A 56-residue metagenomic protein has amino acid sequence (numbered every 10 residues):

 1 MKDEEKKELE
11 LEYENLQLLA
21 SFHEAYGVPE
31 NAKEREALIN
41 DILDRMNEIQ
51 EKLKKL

Functional and structural regions predicted by a protein language model:
M1-K2: N-terminal hydrophobic targeting signals that begin at the initiator methionine
E8-L56: Short, charge-rich amphipathic interface segments used for partner binding and complex assembly
